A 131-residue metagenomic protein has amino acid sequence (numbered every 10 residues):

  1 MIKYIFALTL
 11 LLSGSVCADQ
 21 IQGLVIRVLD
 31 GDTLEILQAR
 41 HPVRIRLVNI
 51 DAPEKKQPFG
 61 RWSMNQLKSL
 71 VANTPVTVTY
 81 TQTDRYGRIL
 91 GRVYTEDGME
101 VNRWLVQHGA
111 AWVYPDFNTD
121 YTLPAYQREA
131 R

Functional and structural regions predicted by a protein language model:
I2, F6-T9, S15-R131: Small beta-barrel nucleic-acid-binding modules, primarily SNase/OB-fold domains and secondarily Tudor-like barrels
